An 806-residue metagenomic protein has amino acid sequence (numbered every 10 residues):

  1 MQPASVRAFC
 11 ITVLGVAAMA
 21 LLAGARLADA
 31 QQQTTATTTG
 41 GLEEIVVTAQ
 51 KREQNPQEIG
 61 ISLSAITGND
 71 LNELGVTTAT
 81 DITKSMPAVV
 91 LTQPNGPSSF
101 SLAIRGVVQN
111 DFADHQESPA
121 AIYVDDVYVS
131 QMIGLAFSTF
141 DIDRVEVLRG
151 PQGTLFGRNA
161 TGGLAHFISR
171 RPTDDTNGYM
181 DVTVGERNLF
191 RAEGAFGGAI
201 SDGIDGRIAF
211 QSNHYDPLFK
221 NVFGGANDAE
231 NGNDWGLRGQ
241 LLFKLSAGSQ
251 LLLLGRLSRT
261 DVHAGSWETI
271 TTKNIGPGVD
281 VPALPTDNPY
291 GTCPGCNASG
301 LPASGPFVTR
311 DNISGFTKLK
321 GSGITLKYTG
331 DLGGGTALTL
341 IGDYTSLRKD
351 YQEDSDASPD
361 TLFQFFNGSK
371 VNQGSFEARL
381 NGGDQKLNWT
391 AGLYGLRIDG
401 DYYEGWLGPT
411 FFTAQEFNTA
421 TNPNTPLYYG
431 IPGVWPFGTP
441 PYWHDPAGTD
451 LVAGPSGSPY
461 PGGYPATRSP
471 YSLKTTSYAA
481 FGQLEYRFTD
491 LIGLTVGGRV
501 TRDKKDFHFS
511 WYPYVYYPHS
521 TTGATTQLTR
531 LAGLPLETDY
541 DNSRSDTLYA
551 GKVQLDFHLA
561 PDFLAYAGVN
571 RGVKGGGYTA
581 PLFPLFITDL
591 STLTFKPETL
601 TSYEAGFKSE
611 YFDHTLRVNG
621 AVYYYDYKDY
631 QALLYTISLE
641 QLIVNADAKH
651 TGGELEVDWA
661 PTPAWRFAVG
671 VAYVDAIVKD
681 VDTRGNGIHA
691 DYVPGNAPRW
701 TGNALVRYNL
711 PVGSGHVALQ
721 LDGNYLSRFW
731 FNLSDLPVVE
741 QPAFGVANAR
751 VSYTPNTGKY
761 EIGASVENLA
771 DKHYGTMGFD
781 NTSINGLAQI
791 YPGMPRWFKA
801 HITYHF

Functional and structural regions predicted by a protein language model:
M1-M86, A247, I324, G330: N-terminal Sec signal peptide and the immediately downstream disordered periplasmic leader that contains the TonB box
G40-D175, A605: Acidic, small-polar-rich N-terminal luminal/periplasmic segments of exported/outer-membrane proteins
F100, E117-P119, Q131, F140-R149 (+6 more regions): Outer-membrane beta-barrel translocator/receptor signature
L218-D228, G265-R310, D354-Q364, G405-R468 (+6 more regions): Solvent-exposed loop segments that connect transmembrane elements
A226, G232-T390, L396-D401, I431-P436 (+1 more regions): Outer-membrane beta-barrel domain signature, strongest for Gram-negative TonB-dependent receptors and also present
K327-G333, A337-E353, H558-K574, T594-G653 (+3 more regions): Membrane-embedded beta-barrel scaffold of Gram-negative outer-membrane proteins
N388, D490-L494, R617, A621-Y627 (+2 more regions): Gram-negative outer-membrane beta-barrel transporters
T413, N724-N732, Y753-F806: C-terminal beta-signal and adjacent terminal beta-strands/loops of Gram-negative outer-membrane beta-barrel proteins
